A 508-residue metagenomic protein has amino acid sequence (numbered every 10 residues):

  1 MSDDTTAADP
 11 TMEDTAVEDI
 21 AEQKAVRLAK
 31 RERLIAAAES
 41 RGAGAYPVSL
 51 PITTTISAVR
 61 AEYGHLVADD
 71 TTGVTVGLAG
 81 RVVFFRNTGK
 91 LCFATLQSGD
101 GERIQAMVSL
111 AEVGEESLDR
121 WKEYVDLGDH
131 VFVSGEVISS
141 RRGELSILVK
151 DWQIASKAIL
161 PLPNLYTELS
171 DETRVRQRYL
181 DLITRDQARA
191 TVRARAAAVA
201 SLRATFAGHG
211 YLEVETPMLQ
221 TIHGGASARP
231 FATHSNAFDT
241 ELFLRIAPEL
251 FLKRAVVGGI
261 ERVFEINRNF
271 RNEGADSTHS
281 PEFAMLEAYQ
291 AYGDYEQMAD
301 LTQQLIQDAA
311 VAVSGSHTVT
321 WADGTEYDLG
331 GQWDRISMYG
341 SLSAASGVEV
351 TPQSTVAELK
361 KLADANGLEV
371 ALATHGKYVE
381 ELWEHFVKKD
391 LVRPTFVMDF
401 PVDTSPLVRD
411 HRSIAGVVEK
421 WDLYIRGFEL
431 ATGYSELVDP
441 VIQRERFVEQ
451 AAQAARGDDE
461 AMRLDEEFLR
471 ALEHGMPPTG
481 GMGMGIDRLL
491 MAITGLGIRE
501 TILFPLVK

Functional and structural regions predicted by a protein language model:
M1-K508: Class II aminoacyl-tRNA synthetase catalytic cores and aaRS-like
